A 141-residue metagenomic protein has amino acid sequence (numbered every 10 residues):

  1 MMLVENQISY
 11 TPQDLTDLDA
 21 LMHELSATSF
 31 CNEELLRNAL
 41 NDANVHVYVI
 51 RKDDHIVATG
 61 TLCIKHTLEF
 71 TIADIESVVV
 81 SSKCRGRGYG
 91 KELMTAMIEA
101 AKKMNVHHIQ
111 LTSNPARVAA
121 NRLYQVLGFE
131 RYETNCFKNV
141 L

Functional and structural regions predicted by a protein language model:
M1-C31: Short amphipathic alpha-helix that is part of the acyltransferase structural core
A27-V49: Active-site rim helix/loop that mediates acceptor-substrate recognition in acyltransferases
V49, H55-I64, D74, V79: Conserved beta-strand in the GNAT
K65-I75, R85, Y132: A conserved beta-turn-beta hairpin within the catalytic core of GNAT-like acetyltransferases that forms part
I75, I109-S113: Conserved hydrophobic beta-strand within the GNAT/NAT acetyltransferase core sheet that lines the active-site cleft
S81-K83, R87, P115-A116: Active-site acidic-Proline motif in GNAT/NAT acetyltransferases
C84, G88-A96: Conserved acetyl-CoA pyrophosphate-binding loop and the N-cap/start of the following alpha-helix in GNAT-like
K91, K103, H107, P115-E133 (+1 more regions): Conserved active-site alpha-helix within GNAT-family acetyltransferase domains
